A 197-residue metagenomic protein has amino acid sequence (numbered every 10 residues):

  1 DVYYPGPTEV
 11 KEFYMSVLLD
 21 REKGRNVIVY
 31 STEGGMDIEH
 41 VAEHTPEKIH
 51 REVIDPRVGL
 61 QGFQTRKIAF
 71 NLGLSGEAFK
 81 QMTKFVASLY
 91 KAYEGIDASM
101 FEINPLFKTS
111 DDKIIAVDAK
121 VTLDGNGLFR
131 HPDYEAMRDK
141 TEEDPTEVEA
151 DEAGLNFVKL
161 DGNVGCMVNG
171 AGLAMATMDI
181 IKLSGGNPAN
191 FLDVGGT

Functional and structural regions predicted by a protein language model:
D1-I103, F107-T197: ATP-dependent carboxylate/acyl-activation modules
